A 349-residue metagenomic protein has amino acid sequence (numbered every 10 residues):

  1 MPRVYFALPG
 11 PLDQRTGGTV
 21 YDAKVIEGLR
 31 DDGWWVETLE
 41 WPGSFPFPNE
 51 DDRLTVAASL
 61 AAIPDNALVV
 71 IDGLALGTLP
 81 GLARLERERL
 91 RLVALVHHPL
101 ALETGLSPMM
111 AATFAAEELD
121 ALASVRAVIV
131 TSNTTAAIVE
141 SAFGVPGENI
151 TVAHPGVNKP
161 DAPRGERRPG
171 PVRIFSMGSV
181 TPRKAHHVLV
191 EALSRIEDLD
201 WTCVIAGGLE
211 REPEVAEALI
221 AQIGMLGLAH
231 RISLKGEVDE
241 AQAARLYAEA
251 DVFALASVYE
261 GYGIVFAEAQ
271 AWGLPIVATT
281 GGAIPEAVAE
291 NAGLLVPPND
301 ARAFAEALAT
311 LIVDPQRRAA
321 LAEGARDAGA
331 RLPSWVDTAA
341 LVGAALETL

Functional and structural regions predicted by a protein language model:
M109-V128: Membrane-proximal helix-turn-helix segments that form the acceptor-binding/catalytic region of lipid-linked
T134, G156: Carbohydrate-associated surface elements
E166-K184, V190-R195, V204-A206: Conserved donor-binding/catalytic core segment of Leloir-type glycosyltransferases
T202-I220, G236: Glycosyltransferase donor-sugar binding loop
E237-V238, R245-A250: Short alpha-helical donor nucleotide-sugar binding micro-motif in glycosyltransferases
V258: Aromatic "clamp/platform" in nucleotide-sugar-dependent glycosyltransferases that forms part of the donor/acceptor
F266, P275-A278: Short hydrophobic beta-strand element within catalytic cores of glycosyltransferases and related nucleotide-activated
E290, L294-A301, T310-Q316: Conserved acidic donor-binding segment of nucleotide-sugar-dependent glycosyltransferases
